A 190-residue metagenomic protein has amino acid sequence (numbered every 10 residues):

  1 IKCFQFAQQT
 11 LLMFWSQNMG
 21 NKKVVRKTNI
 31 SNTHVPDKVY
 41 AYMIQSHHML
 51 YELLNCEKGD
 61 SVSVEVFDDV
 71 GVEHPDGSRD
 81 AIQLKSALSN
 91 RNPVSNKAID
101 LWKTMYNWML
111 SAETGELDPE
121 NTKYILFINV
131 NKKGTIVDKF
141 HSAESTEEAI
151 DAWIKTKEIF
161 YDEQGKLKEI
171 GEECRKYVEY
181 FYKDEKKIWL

Functional and structural regions predicted by a protein language model:
I1-P36, A87-L190: Acidic metal-coordinating catalytic centers involved in nucleic-acid phosphodiester chemistry
V35-L110: Catalytic centers of nucleases
